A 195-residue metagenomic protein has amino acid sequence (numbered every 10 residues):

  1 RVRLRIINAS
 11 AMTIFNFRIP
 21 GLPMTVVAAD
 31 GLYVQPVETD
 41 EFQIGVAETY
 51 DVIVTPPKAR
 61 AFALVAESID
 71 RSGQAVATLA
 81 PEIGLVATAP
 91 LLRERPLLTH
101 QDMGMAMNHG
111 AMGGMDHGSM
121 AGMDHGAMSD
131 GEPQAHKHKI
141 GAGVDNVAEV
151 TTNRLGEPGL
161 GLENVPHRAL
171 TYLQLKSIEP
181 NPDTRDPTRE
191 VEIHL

Functional and structural regions predicted by a protein language model:
R1, I7-A11: Acidic-aromatic/histidine active-site loop/patch
V2, P20-L22: Short "repeat-start/strand-capping" segments in structured domains, especially the N-termini of parallel beta-helix
L4-I6, V52-I53: Conserved catalytic-core segments centered on acid/base and nucleophilic motifs
I6, N16-R18: A structural signal for short, well-ordered beta-strand segments and their strand-loop junctions that often border
T13-F15, L22: Short beta-strand/loop motifs in extracellular/secreted proteins, especially within beta-sandwich accessory domains
P23-V34: Short aromatic-acidic-glycine turn motif
Q35-L195: Extended terminal and domain-junction accessory segments
